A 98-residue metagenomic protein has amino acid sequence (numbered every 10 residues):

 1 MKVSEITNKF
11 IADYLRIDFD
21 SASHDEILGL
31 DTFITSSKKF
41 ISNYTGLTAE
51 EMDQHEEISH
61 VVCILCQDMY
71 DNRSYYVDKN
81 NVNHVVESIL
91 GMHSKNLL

Functional and structural regions predicted by a protein language model:
M1-L98: Divalent metal-cofactor coordination and adjacent catalytic microenvironments
